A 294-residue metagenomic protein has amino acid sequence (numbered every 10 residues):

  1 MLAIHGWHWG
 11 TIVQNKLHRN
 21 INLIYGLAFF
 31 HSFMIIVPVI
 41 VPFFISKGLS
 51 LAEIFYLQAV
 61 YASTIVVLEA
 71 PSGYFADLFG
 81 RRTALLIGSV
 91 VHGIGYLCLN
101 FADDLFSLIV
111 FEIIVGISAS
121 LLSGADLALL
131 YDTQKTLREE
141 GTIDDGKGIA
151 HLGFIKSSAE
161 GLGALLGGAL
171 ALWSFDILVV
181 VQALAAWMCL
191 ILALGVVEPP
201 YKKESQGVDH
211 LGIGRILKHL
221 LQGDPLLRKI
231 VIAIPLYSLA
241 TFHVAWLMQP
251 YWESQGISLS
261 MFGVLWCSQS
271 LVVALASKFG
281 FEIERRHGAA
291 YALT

Functional and structural regions predicted by a protein language model:
W7-H18, V197-I232: Juxtamembrane intracellular "pre-TM" segments in multi-pass secondary transporters
Q14-V67, P225-C267: Helix-loop boundary and gating motifs at the non-cytosolic
E69-G80, A171, L275-A289: Helix-to-loop junctions at the C-terminal end of transmembrane segments in multipass secondary transporters
V90-D103: C-terminal ends and interior cores of transmembrane alpha-helices in multi-pass membrane transporters/permeases
I113-S157: Cytoplasmic helix-loop-helix junction between adjacent transmembrane helices in 12-TM secondary transporters
E160-V181, P250-G256, E282-I283: Transmembrane alpha-helix termini and helix-breaking/packing motifs in multi-pass membrane transporters
I177-G195: Symmetry-related core transmembrane helices of the 12-TM Major Facilitator Superfamily/SLC fold
